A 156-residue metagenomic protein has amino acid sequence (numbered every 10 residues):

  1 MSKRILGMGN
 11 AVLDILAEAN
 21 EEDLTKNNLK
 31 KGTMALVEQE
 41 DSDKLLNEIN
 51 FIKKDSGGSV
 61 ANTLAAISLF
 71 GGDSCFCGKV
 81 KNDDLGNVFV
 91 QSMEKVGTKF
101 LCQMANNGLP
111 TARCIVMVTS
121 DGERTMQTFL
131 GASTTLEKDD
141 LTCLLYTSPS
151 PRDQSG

Functional and structural regions predicted by a protein language model:
M1-C77: Glycine-rich phosphate/adenosyl-contacting loop at the front of the ribokinase-like
K3, T111-R113: Change "...and in nucleic-acid phosphodiester-cleaving endonucleases..." to "...and in nucleic-acid processing enzymes
M8, C77-K79, V118, Q127: Short hydrophobic segments within beta-strands
L16-N20, F89, F129: Short acidic, glycine/serine/threonine-rich loops at helix termini
N50, S74-F100: A glycine-rich beta-to-alpha transition motif near the start of alpha/beta enzyme domains, typified by
D55-N62, L85, N107-P110, S133-K138: Short secondary-structure boundary/capping elements
L101-N106, V116-S148: Conserved phosphate-binding/catalytic loop of the ribokinase/pfkB sugar-kinase fold
Y146-G156: Single conserved hydrophobic/aromatic residue that forms the stacking wall/gate of nucleotide- or nucleobase-binding
